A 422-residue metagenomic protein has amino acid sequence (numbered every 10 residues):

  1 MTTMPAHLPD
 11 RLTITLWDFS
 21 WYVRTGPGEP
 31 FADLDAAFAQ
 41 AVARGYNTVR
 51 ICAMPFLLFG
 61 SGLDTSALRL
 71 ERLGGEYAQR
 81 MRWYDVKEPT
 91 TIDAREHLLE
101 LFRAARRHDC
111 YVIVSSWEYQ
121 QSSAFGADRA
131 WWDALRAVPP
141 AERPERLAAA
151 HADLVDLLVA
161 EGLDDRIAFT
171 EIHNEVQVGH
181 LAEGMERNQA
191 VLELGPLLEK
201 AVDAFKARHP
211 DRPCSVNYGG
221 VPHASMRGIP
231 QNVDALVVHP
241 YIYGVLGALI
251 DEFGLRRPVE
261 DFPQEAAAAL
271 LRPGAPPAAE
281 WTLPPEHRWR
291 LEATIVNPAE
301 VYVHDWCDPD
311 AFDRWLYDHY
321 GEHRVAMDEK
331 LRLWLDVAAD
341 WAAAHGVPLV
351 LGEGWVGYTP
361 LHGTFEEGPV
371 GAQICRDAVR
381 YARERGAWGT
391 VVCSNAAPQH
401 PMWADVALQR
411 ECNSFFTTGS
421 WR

Functional and structural regions predicted by a protein language model:
M1-L57, G62-T65, A339-W341: N-terminal carbohydrate-binding accessory modules
P9-L16, T48-R50, D109-I113, D165-E171 (+4 more regions): Structural preference for beta-strand elements that scaffold enzyme active sites
W17-F31, E71-R95, W132-A149, E175-L194 (+2 more regions): The substrate-binding groove and active-site-proximal loops of carbohydrate-active enzymes, especially glycoside
F19-W21, M54-F56, W117-Y119, I172-E175 (+4 more regions): Active-site beta-loop-alpha junctions enriched in small/polar residues
F31-Y46, G74-Q79, W83-E118, R129-I172 (+5 more regions): An active-site-proximal structural segment forming one wall of the substrate-binding cleft that immediately precedes
S61-R95, F125-A141, P273, P277-R314: Aromatic- and acidic-residue-enriched carbohydrate-binding clefts of CAZyme catalytic domains
E71-G74, L361-R422: Aromatic-rich peripheral "rim/lid" segments of glycoside hydrolase catalytic domains that contact and position glycan
G162, Q177-R383: Extracellular glycoside hydrolase catalytic/binding regions
